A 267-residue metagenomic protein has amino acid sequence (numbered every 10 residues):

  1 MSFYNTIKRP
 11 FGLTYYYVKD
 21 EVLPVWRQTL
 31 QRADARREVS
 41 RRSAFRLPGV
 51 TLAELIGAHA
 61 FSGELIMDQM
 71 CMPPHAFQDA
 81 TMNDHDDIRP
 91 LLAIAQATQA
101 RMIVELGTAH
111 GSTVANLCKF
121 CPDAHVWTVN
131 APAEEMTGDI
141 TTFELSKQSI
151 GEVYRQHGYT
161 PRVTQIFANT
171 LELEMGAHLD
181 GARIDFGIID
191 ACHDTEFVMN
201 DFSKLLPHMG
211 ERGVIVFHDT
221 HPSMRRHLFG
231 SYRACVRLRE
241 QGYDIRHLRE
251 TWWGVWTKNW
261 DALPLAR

Functional and structural regions predicted by a protein language model:
M1-M72: Membrane-proximal basic amphipathic "stem/tether" segments
T51, D86-I88: Amphipathic, heptad-repeat alpha-helical segments used for oligomerization and assembly
H75-Q78, M82, R89-R267: S-adenosylmethionine/decaboxylated-SAM
